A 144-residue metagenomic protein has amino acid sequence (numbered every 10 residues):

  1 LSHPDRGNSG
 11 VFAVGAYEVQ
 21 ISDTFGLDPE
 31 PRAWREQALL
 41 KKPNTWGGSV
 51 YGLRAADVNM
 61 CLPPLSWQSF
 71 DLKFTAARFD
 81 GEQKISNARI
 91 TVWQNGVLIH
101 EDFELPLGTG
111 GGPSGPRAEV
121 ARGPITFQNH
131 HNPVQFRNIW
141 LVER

Functional and structural regions predicted by a protein language model:
L1-R144: Carbohydrate-interacting regions of secretory-pathway proteins
